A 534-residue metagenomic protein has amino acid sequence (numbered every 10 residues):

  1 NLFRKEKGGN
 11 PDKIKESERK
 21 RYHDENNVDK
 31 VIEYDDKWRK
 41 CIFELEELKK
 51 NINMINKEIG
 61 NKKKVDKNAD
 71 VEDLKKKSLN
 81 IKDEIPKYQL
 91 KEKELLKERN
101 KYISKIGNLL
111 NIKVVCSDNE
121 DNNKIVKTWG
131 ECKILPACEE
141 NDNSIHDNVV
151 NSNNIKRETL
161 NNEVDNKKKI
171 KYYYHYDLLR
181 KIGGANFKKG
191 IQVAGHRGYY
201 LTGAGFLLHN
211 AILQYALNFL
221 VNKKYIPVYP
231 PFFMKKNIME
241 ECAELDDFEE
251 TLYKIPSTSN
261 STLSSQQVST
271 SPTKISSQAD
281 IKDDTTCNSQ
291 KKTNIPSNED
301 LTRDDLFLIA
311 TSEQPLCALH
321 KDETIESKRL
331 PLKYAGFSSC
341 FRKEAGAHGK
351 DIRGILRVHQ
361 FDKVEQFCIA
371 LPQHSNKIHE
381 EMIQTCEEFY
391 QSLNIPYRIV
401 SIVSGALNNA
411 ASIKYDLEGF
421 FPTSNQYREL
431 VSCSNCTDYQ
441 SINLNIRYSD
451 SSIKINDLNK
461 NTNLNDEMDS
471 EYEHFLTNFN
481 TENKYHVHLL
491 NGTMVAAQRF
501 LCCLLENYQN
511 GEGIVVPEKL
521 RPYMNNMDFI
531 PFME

Functional and structural regions predicted by a protein language model:
N1-K133, C138, G184: N-terminal alpha-helical targeting/anchoring segments
D24, E131-D147, N151, I155-E534: TRNA-recognition modules of translation machinery and tRNA-sensing kinases, especially anticodon-binding
